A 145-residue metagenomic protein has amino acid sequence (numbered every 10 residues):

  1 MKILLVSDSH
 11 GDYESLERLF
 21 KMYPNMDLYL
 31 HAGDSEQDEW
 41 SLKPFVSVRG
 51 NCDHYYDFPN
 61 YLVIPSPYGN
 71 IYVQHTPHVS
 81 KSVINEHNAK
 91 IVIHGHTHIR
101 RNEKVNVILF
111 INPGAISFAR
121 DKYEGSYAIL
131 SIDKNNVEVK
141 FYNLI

Functional and structural regions predicted by a protein language model:
M1-K43, N60, Y68, G125-S126 (+1 more regions): N-terminal active-site segment of His-dependent metallophosphoesterases
I3, L19-F20, V73-H75, T97-I99 (+2 more regions): Contiguous hydrophobic segments
L5-S7, Y29-D34, V46-G50, Y72-H75 (+2 more regions): Active-site neighborhood of phospho(di)ester-bond hydrolases with catalytic His/Asp-centered motifs
H10-E14, E36-E39, C52-D57, V79-V83 (+2 more regions): Active-site environment of divalent metal-dependent phosphoester hydrolases
S41-K43, N88, N106: Short, structured coil segments at secondary-structure junctions
F45-N88: Helix-adjacent hinge/juxtasegments
N60-P67, N85, V105, I111-I145: Binuclear metal-dependent phosphoesterase catalytic core
